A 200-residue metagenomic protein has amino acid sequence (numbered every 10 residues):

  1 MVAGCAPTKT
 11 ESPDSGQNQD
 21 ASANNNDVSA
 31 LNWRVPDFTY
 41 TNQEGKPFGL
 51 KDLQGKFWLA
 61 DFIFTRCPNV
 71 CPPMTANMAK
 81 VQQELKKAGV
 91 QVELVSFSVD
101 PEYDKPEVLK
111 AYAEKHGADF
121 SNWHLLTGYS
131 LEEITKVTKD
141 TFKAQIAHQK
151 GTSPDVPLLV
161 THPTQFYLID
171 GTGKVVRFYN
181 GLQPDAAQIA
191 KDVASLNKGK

Functional and structural regions predicted by a protein language model:
V2-G4: C-terminal motif of bacterial Sec signal peptides marking the signal peptidase cleavage site
A6-K9: Bacterial signal peptide processing site
Q17-K51, A76: N-terminal "domain-start" segment that seeds a small globular fold
V35-P36, W58, P163-T164: Short loop/turn microsegments at loop-to-beta-strand junctions
F48-P72, M78, L94-V95: Short active-site neighborhood of thiol/selenol oxidoreductases, capturing the structured segment around
D61, L94-S98, Q165-I169: Soluble periplasmic/extracytoplasmic beta-strand elements of cell-envelope proteins
T75-V137: Structural microenvironment flanking redox-active thiols in thiol-disulfide oxidoreductases
S130-D192: Thiol/disulfide oxidoreductase modules built on the thioredoxin-like
